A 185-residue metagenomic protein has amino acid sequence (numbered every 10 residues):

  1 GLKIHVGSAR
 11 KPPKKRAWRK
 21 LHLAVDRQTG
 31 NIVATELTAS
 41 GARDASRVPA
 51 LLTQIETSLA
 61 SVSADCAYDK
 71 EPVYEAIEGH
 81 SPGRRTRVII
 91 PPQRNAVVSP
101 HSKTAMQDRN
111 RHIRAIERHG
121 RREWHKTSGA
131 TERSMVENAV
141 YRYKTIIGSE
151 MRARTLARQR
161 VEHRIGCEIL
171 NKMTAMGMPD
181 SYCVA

Functional and structural regions predicted by a protein language model:
G1-R85, Q93, K144, E162-C167 (+2 more regions): Polybasic low-complexity intrinsically disordered regions
G7-S8, P12-P13, A17, A24 (+7 more regions): Short alpha-helical segments used as structural interaction elements across diverse proteins
R27-A34, A115-R118, R122, I147: Generic signal for short, ordered secondary-structure residues within or immediately flanking folded domains
C66-Y143, A153: Helix-centered, glycine/charged polyanion-binding patches within enzymatic domains that contact phosphate-containing
R122-A185: Basic, amphipathic alpha-helical segments enriched in Lys/Arg and hydrophobic/aromatic residues
